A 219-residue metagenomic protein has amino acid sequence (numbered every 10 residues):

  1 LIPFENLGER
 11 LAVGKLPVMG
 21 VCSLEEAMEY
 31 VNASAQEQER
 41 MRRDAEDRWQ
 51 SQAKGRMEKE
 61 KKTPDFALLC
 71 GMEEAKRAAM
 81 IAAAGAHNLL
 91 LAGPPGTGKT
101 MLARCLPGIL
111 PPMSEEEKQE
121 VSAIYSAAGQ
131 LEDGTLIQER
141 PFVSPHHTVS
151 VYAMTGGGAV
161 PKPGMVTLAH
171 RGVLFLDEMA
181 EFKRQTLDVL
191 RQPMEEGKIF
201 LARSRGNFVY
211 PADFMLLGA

Functional and structural regions predicted by a protein language model:
L1-L90, P94-T100, A202: Peripheral, non-AAA+ core regions of ATP-driven protein-machinery
G14-L16, A86, R171, E196-G197 (+1 more regions): Short glycine-/polar-rich loops that comprise or flank the Walker A/P-loop and associated switch/sensor motifs
S23, A79, T100, K118 (+5 more regions): Conserved RecA-like P-loop NTPase ATPase core
A84, L89-L131, R191, E196: Walker A/P-loop
I109-A153, N207-F208: AAA+/P-loop NTPase substrate/partner-engagement loops
F142-V143, K162-R171, L201-A219: AAA+/SF3 P-loop NTPase mechanochemical coupling elements
H146-H147, K162-E195, A212: Conserved AAA+/SF3 P-loop NTPase catalytic/coupling segment centered on the Walker-B
T155-V160, G197-R203: Short gly/ser/thr-rich secondary-structure transition/capping motifs
